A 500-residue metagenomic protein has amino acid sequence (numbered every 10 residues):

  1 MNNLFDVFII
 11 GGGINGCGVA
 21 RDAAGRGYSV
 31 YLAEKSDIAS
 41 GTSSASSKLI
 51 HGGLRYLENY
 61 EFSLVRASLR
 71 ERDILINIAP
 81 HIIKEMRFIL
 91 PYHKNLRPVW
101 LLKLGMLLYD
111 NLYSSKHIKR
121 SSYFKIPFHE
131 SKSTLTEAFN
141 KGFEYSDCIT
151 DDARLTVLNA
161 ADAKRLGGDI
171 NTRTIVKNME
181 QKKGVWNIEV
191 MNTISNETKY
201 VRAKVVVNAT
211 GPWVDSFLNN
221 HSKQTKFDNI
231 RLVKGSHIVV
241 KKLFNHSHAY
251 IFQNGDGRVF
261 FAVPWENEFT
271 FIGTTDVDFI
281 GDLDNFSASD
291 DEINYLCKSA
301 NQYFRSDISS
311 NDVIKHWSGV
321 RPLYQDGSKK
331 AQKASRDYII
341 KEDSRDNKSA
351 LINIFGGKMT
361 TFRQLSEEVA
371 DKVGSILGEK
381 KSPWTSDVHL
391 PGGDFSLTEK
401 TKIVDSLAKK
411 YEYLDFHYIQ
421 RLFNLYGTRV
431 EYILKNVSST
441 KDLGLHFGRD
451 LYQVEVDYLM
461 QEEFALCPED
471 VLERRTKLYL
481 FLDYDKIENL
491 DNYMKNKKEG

Functional and structural regions predicted by a protein language model:
N2-G13: Beta1/beta-strand and adjacent pyrophosphate-binding region of the FAD-binding site in flavoprotein oxidoreductases
N3-F5, S195-V205: Core beta-strand elements of the Rossmann-like FAD/NAD(P) dinucleotide-binding domain in flavoenzyme oxidoreductases
I10, V201-G211: Short hydrophobic core segments
A24-S44: Glycine-rich FAD pyrophosphate-binding loop
K48-S131: Dinucleotide-binding Rossmann-like beta1-alpha1 core, especially the glycine-rich loop that anchors the ADP
D152-R154, D162, S222, F227-N245 (+5 more regions): C-terminal catalytic lobe of FAD-dependent flavoproteins
T172-W186: A conserved short coil-to-beta-strand element within the FAD-binding core of flavoproteins
N208-K223: Flavin (primarily FAD) binding-site architecture
